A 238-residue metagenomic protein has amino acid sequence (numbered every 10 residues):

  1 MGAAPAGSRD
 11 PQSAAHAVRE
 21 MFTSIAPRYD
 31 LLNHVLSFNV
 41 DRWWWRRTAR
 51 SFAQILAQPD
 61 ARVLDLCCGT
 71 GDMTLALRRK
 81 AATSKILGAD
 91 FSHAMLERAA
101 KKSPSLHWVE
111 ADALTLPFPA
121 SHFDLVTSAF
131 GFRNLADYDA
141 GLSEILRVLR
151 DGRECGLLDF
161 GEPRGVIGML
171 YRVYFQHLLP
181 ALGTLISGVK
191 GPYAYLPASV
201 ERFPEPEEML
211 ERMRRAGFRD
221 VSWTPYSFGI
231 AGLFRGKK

Functional and structural regions predicted by a protein language model:
M1-D30, F175: N-terminal, positively charged/glycine-rich alpha-helical extensions of SAM-dependent methyltransferases
Y29, V126-T127: Hydrophobic beta-strand segment of the Class I
F38-D60: Conserved alpha-helix/loop element of class I SAM-dependent methyltransferases that forms part of the SAM/SAH-binding
R62-L116: Class I SAM-dependent methyltransferase SAM/SAH-binding core
L114-L125: A short acidic, Gly/Pro-enriched loop at the edge of an enzyme's catalytic core that lines a small-molecule cofactor
D139-E154: A short glycine-rich, Lys/Arg-flanked "PGG" loop and its adjoining helix->strand segment in the class I
L158, E162-R212: C-terminal alpha-helical "lid/dimerization" subdomain adjacent to the S-adenosyl-L-methionine
A216-K238: Core SAM-dependent methyltransferase catalytic element
